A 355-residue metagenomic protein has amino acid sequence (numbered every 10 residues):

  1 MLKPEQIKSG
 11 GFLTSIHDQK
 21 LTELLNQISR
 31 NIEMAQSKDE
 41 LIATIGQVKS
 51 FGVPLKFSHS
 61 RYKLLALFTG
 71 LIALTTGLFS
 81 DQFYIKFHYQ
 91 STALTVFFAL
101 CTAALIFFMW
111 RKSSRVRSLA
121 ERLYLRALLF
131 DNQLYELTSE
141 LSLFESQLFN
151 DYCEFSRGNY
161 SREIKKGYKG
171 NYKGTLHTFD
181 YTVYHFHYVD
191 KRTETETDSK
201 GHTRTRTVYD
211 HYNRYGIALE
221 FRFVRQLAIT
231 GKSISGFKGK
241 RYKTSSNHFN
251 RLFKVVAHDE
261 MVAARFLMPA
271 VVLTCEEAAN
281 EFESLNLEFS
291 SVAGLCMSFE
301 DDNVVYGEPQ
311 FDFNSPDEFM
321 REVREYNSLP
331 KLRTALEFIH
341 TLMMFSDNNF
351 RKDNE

Functional and structural regions predicted by a protein language model:
L2-S60: Cytosolic juxtamembrane N-terminal segments of multi-pass membrane proteins
I32-K49, M109-H177: N-terminal topogenic membrane-targeting module
L55-L74: Transmembrane alpha-helical segments and their cytosolic interface motifs in multi-pass membrane proteins
K63-L67, D81-C101: Hydrophobic alpha-helical transmembrane segments
G77, T102-M109: Alpha-helical transmembrane segments
R126, L141-T178, T182, E196 (+1 more regions): Charged, low-complexity intrinsically disordered regions
D190-V208: Mixed-charge, low-complexity intrinsically disordered segments
